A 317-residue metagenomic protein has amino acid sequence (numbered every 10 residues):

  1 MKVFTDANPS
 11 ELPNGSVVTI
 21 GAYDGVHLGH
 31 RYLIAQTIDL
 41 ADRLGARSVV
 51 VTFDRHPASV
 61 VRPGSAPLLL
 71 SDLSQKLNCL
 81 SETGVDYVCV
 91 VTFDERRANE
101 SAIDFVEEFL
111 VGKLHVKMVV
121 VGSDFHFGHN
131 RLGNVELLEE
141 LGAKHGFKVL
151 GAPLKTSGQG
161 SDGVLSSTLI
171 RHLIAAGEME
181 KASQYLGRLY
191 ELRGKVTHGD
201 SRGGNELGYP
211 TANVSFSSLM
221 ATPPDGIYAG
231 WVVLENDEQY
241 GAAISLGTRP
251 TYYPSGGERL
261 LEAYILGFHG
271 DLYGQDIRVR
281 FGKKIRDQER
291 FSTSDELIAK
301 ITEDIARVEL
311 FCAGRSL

Functional and structural regions predicted by a protein language model:
K2-F4, V88-V90, K148-A152: General small-molecule cofactor/ligand-binding pocket signal
N8-D72: N-terminal catalytic cores of NTP/NDP-binding nucleotidyl/phosphoryl-transfer enzymes
H27, L80, V119, A182 (+2 more regions): Residue-level signal for inorganic ion chemistry
F53, F93, L154: Cofactor-binding loop segments of dinucleotide-utilizing enzymes, especially the Rossmann-like FAD- and NAD(P)+-binding
S59-H145: N-terminal Rossmann-like or analogous alpha/beta NTP/dinucleotide-binding catalytic cores that position adenine
G142-G247: Glycine-rich, Lys/Arg-enriched anion-binding loops that position phosphate/diphosphate groups for phosphoryl
G199-L317: Phosphate/ribose-recognition catalytic cores of enzymes acting on nucleotide-derived substrates
